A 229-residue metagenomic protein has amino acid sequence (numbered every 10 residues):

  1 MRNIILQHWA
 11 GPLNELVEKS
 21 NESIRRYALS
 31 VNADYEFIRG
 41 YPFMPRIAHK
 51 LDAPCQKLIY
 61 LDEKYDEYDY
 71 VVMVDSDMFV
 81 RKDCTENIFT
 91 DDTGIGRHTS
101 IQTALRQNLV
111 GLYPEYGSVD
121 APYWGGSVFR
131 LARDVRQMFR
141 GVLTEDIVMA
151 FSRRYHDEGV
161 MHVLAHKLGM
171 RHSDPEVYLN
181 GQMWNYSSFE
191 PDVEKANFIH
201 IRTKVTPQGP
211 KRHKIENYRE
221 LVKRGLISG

Functional and structural regions predicted by a protein language model:
M1-E67, K167, I199-P207, K211-G229: N-terminal anchoring/stem segment of glycosyltransferases
Q7-H8, R39, V74-S76, K82 (+4 more regions): Short His-Asn-centered micro-motif
Y35-F37, V71-M73, H172, A196-F198: Conserved beta-strand scaffold positions in the cores of enzyme catalytic domains, especially in NTP/NDP-utilizing
M44-I47, V80-D83, I88-F89, T103-L105 (+3 more regions): Short catalytic/ligand-binding loop motif for oxyanion handling, primarily in non-cytosolic enzymes, centered on
K50, G117-D120, S152: Short Gly/Pro-enriched turn/cap motifs at secondary-structure boundaries
K50-Q107: GT-A fold catalytic core of metal-dependent nucleotide-sugar glycosyltransferases, centered on the diacidic
L105-V119, Q137: Short, flexible, basic/aromatic active-site loop/helix in glycosyltransferases
Y123-E216, I227: Catalytic core and acceptor-binding pocket of nucleotide-sugar-dependent glycosyltransferases
